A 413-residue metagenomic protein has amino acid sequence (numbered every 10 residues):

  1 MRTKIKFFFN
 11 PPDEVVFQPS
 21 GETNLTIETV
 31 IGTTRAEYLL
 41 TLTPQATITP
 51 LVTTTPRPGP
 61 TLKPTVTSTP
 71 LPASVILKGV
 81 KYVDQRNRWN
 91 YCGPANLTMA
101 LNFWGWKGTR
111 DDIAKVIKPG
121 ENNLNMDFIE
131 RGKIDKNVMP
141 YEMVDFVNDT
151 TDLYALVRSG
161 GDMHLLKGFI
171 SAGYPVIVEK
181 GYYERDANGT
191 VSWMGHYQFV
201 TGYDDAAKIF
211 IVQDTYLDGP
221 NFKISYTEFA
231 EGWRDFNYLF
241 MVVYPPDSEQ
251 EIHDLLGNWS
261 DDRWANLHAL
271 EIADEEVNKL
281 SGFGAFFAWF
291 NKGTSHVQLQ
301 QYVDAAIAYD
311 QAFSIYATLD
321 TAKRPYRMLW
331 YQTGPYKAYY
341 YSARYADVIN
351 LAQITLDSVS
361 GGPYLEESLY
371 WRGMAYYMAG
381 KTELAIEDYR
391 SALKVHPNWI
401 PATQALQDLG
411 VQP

Functional and structural regions predicted by a protein language model:
T3-V75, S391, Q412-P413: Ser/Thr-rich, Proline-interspersed low-complexity disordered segments
V66-G160, H164, F236-Y238, Y244-L270 (+5 more regions): Cysteine-nucleophile protease catalytic domains, especially the papain-like/related folds used in DUB/UBL proteases
R158-T215: Active-site-adjacent substructure of cysteine-protease-like catalytic cores
V191-S192, Y203-L299, D304, D310-Q311: Noncatalytic regulatory segments and standalone regulatory/sensor domains
D274-S281, S314-M328, D357-L365: Flexible helix-coil transition and linker loops at the boundaries of alpha-helical arrays
